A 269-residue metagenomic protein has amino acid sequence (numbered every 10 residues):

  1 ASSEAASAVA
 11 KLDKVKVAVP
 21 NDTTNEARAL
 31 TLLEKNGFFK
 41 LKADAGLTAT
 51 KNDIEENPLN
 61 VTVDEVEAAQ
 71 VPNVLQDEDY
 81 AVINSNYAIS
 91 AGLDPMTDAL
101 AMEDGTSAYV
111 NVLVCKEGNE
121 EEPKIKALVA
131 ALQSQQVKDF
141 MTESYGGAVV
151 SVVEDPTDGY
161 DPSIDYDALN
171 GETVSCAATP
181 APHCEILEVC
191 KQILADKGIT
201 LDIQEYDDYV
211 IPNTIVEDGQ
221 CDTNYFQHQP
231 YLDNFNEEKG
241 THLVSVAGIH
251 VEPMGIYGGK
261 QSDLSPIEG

Functional and structural regions predicted by a protein language model:
A1, I89-E121, K126-V129, E154-P162 (+1 more regions): Periplasmic-binding protein-like
A1, N213-Y257: N-terminal segment of the mature folded domain
A1-F39, Q135-D139, V246-G269: A conserved helix-loop-strand patch within extracytoplasmic ligand-binding domains of the periplasmic binding
K14-V17, L169-A181, I199-E205, G269: Short, well-ordered beta-strand elements
R28, K42-A49, E55, K126-D165: Ligand-binding clefts/hinges and TM-proximal coupling segments of bilobed small-molecule sensing domains
A45-N73, I203-T214: Short helix-initiation/N-cap motifs at beta->coil->alpha
E67-A68, Q76-E78, I83-I89, P180-A181 (+2 more regions): Beta->alpha turn/N-cap motifs
P180-Y206, V210-I211: Short, polar/charged alpha-helical segment
